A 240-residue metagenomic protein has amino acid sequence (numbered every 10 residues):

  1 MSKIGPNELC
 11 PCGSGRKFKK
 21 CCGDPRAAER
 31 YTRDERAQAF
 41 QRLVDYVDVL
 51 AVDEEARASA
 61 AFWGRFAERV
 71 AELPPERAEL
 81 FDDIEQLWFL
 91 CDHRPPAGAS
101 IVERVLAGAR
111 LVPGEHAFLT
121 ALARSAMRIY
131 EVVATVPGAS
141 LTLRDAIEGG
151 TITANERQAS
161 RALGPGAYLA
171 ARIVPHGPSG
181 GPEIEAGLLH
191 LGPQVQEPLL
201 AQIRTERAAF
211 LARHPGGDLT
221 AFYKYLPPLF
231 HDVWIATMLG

Functional and structural regions predicted by a protein language model:
M1-G240: Acidic/negatively charged segments and metal-coordination signatures
